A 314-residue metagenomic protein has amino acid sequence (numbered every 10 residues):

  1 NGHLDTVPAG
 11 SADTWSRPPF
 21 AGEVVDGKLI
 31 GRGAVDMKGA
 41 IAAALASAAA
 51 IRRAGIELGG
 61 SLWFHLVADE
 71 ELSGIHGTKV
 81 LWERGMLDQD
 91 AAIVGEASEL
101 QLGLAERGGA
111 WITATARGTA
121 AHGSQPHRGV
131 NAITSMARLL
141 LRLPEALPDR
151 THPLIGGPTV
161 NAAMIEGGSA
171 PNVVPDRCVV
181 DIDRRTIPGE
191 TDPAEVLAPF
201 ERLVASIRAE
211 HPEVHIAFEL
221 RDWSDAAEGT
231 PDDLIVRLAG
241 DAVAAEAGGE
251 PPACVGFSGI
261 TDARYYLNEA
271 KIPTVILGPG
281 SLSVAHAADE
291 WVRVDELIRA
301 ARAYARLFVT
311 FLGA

Functional and structural regions predicted by a protein language model:
N1-W63, V294: Active-site metal-coordination/substrate-binding segment of hydrolases, especially metallo-dependent peptidases
H3-D5, V67-E71, S98, W223 (+1 more regions): Active-site beta-loop-alpha junctions enriched in small/polar residues
D5-A9, D69-E71, T119, I187-G189: Short coil/turn motifs at secondary-structure junctions
A9-V24, Q89, L104-T115: Acidic-glycine-rich active-site phosphate/pyrophosphate-binding loop
K28, W63, D90-I93, T159 (+1 more regions): Structural motif
R32, H65-V67, V255-F257: Structural motif
M37-W111, L312: Acidic/histidine-rich catalytic neighborhood of metal-dependent amide-processing enzymes
S98, L104, W111-A314: Metal-dependent amide/peptide-bond hydrolase catalytic core, centered on the "pita-bread" metallohydrolase fold
